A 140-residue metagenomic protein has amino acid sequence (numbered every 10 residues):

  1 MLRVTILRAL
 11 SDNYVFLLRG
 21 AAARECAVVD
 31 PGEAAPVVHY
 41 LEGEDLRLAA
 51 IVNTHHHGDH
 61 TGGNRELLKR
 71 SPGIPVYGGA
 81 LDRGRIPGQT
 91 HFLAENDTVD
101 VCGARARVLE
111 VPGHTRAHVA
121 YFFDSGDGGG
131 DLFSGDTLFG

Functional and structural regions predicted by a protein language model:
M1-V4: Extreme N-terminal starter segment of soluble prokaryotic enzymes
L10-D12, C26, E33-E110, S125 (+1 more regions): Active-site HxH/HxHxD metal-binding segment of metal-dependent hydrolases
N13-V15, A117-H118: Short glycine-rich loop/turn motifs
L17-R19, D100, A120-F122: Short, well-ordered beta-strand micro-motif
L18, A27-V29, F133: Conserved catalytic cores of phosphodiester-cleaving nucleases, focusing on short active-site segments
A21, G32, P112, L138: Anionic group-transfer/hydrolysis microenvironments
R105, T115-G140: Metallo-beta-lactamase
